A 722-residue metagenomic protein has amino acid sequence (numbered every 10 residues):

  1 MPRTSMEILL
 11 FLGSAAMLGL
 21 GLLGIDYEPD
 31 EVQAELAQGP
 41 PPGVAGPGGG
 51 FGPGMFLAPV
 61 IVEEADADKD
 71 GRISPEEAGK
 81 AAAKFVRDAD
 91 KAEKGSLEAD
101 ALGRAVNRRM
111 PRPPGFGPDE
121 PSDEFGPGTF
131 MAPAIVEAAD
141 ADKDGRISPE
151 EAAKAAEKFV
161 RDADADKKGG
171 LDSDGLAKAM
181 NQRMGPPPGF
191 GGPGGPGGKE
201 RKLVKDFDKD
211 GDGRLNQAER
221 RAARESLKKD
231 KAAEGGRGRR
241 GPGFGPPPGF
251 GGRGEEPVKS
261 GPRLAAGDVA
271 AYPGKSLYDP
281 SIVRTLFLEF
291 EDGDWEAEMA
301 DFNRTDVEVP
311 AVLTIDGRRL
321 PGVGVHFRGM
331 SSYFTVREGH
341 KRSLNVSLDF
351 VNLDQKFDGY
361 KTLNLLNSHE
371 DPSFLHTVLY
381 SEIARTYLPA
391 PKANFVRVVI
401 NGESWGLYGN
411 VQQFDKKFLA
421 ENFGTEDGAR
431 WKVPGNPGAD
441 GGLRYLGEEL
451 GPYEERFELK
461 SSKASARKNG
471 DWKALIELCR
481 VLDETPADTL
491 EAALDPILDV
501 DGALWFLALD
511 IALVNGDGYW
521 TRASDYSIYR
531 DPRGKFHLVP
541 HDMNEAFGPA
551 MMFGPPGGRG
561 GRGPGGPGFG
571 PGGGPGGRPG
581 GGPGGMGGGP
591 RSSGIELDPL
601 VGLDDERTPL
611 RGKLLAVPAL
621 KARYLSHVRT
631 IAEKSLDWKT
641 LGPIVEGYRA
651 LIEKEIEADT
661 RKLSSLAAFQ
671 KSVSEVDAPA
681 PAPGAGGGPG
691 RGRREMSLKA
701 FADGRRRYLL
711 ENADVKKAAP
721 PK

Functional and structural regions predicted by a protein language model:
P2-E7, G21-P47, R108-P121, N181-K205 (+1 more regions): Phosphate/dinucleotide-binding and metal-coordinating scaffold of catalytic cores in nucleotide-dependent enzymes
L9-G21: Bacterial N-terminal signal peptides
G39-E64, P75-E76, K80-K84, G103-A138 (+5 more regions): EF-hand Ca2+-binding helix-loop-helix modules
D66-D70, A92-K94, D140-D144, D166-K168 (+2 more regions): Acidic carboxylate motifs that coordinate Ca2+ or other divalent cations, activating on Asp/Glu
K69-P75, G79-R87, G95, K143-P149 (+5 more regions): Short, highly charged
I73, L97, I147, L171 (+3 more regions): A broad, structural micro-motif
E76, D100, E150, D174 (+4 more regions): Short capping micro-motif at the N-terminus of alpha-helices
D88, K94-G115, A156-K158, D162 (+3 more regions): EF-hand and EF-hand-like Ca2+-sensor regions
